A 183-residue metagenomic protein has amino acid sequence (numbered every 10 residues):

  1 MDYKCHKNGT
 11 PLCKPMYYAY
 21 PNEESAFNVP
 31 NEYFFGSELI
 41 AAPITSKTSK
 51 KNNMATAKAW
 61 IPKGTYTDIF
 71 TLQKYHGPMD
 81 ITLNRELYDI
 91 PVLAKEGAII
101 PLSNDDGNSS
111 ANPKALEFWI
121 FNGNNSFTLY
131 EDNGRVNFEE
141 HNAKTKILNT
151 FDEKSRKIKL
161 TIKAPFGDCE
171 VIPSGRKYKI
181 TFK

Functional and structural regions predicted by a protein language model:
M1-F182: Catalytic core of carbohydrate-active enzymes
